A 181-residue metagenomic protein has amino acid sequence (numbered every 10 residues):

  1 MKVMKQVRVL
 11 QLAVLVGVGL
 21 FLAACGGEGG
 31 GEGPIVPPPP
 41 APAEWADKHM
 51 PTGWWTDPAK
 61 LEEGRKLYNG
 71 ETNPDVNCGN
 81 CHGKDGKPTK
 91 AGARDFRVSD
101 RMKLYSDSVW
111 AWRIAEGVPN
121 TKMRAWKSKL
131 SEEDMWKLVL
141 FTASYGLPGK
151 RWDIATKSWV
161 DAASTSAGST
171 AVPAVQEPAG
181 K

Functional and structural regions predicted by a protein language model:
K2-A13: Bacterial N-terminal signal peptides that target proteins for export
F21-A24: C-terminal motif of bacterial Sec signal peptides marking the signal peptidase cleavage site
E28-G31, N69-D95, N120-K122, S144-R151: Periplasmic/extracellular electron-transfer cofactor-ligation site, primarily the c-type cytochrome heme-c attachment
G31-G70, V160-K181: Electrostatic cytochrome c docking/interface patches
W55, G79-A115: Gly/Gly-Pro-rich "capping" loops immediately C-terminal to redox-active cysteine motifs in periplasmic/lumenal
A59, E63-K66, Y105-V109, A125 (+1 more regions): Extracytoplasmic/secreted proteins, especially bacterial periplasmic and envelope-associated proteins
K127-V160: C-terminal capping alpha-helices of c-type cytochrome domains
